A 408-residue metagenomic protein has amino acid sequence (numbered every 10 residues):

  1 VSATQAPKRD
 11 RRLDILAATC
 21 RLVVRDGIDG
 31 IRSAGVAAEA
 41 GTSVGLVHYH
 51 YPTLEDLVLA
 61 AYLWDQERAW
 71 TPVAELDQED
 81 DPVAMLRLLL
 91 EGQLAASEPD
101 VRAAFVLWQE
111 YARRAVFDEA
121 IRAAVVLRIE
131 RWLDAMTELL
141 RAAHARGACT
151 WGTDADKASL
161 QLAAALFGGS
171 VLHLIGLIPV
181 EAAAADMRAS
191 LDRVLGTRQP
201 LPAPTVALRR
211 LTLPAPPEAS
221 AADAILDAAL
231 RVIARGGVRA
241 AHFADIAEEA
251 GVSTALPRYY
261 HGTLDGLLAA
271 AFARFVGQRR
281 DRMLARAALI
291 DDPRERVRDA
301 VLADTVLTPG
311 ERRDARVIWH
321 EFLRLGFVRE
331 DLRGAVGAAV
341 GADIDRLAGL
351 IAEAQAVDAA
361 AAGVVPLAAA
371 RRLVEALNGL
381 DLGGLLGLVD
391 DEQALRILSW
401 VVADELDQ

Functional and structural regions predicted by a protein language model:
S2, L133-D134, A142, A165-V171 (+4 more regions): C-terminal peripheral helix-coil segments that are non-catalytic and often amphipathic
R11, L54, A61, D65-A69 (+7 more regions): Hydrophobic/aromatic residues within well-ordered alpha-helical segments
R11-T19, V36, A61, D65 (+7 more regions): Generic hydrophobic, amphipathic alpha-helix propensity
D14, L22-A60, V232-A270: Helix-turn-helix
T71-F105, A155-L162, A270, L284-R316: Hydrophobic alpha-helical connector segments
R87, L133-R141, D156-S159, A184 (+5 more regions): An amphipathic alpha-helix signature
D100-Q109, E119-R146, R312-H320, E330-V357: Amphipathic alpha-helical packing segments from all-alpha helical-bundle domains
A123-R128, A145-Q161, L172, E181 (+2 more regions): All-alpha amphipathic helical-bundle segments outside canonical DNA-binding/catalytic cores that form hydrophobic
